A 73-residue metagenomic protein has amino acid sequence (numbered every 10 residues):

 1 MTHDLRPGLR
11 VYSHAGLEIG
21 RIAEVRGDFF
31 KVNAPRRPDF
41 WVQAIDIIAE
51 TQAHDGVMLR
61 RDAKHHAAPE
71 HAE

Functional and structural regions predicted by a protein language model:
M1-E73: Peripheral interaction segments used for macromolecular assembly
